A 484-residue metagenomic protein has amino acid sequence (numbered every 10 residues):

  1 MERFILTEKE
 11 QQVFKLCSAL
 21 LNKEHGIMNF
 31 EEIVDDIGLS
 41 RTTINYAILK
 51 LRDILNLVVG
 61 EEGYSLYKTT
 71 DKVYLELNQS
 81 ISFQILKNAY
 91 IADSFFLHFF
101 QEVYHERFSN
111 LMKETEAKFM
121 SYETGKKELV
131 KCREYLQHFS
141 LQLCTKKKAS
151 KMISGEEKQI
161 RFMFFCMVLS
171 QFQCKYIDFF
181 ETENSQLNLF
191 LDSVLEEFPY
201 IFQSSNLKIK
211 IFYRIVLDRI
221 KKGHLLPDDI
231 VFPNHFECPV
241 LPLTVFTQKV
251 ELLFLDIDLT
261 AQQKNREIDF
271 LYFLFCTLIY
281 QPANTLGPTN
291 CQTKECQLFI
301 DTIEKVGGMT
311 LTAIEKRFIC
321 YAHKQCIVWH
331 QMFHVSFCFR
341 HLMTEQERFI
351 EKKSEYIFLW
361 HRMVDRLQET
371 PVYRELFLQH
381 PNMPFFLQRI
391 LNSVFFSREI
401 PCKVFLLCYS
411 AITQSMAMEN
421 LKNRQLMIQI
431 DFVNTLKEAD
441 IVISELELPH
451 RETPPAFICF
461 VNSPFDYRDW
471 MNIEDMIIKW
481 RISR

Functional and structural regions predicted by a protein language model:
E2-R484: A cross-family "folded-core" feature that marks the main globular domain of proteins
